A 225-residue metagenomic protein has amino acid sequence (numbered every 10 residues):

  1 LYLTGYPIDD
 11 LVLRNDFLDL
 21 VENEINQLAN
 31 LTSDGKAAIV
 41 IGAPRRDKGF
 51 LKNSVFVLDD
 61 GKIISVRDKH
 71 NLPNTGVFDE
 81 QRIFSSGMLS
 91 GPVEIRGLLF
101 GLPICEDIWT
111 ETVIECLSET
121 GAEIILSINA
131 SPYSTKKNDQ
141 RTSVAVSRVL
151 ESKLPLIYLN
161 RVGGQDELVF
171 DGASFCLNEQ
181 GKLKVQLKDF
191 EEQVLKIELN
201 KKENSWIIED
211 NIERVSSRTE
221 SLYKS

Functional and structural regions predicted by a protein language model:
L1-S225: Enzyme catalytic cores with a strong preference for nitrogen-chemistry domains
